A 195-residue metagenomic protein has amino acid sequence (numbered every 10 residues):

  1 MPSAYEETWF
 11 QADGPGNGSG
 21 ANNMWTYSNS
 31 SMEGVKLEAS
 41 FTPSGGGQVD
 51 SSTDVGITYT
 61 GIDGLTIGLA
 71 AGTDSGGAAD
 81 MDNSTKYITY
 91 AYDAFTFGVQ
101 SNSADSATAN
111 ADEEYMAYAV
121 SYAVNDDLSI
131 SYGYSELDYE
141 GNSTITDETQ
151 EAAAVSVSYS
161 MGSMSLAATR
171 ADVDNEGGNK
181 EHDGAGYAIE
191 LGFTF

Functional and structural regions predicted by a protein language model:
M1-F195: Outer-membrane beta-barrel proteins
